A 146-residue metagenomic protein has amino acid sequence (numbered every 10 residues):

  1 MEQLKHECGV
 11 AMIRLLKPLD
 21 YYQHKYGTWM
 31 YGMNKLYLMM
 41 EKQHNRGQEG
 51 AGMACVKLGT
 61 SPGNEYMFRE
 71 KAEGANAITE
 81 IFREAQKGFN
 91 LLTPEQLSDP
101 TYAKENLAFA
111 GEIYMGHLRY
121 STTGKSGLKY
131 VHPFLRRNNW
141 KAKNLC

Functional and structural regions predicted by a protein language model:
M1-C146: N-terminal glutamine amidotransferase
